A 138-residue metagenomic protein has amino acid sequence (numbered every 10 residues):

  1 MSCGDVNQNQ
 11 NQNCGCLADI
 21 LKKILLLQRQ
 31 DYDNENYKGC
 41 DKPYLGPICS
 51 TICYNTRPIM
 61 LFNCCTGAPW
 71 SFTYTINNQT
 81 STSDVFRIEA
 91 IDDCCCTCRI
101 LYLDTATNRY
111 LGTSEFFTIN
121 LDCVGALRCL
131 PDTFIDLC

Functional and structural regions predicted by a protein language model:
M1-E89, I100-C138: Short glycine-rich, low-complexity segments
A90-C95: A short, structured loop/turn motif at beta-sheet edges
